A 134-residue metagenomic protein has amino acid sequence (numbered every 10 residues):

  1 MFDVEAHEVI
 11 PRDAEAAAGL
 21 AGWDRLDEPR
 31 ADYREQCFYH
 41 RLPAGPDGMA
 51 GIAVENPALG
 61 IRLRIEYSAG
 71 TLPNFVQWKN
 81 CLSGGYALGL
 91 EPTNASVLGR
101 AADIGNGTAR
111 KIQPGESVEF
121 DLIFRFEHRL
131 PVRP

Functional and structural regions predicted by a protein language model:
M1-A69: Active-site/ligand-binding surface loops and adjacent short beta/alpha elements that line catalytic pockets across
A58-P134: Active-site pocket scaffolds in enzymes
